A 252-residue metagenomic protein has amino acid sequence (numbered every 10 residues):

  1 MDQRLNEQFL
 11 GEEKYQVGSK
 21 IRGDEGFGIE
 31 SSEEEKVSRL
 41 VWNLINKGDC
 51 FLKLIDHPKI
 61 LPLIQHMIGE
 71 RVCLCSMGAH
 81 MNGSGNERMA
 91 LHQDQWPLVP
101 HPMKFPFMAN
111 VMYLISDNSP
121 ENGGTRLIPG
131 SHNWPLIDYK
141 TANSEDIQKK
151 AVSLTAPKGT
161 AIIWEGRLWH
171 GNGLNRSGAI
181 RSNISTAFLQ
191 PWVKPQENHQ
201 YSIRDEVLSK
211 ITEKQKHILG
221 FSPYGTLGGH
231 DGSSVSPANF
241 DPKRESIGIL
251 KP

Functional and structural regions predicted by a protein language model:
M1-L91, P97-L98: Non-heme Fe(II)-dependent double-stranded beta-helix
P62-L63, R88-T155, V193-I203: Catalytic core of non-heme Fe(II) oxygenases with the double-stranded beta-helix
C73, F105-F107, G178-I180: A short, structural micro-pattern
C73-S76, R126-L127, I163-W164: A structural signal for short, well-ordered beta-strand segments and their strand-loop junctions that often border
S76-A79, V111-Y113, I184-F188: A structural signal for short, well-ordered beta-strand segments
M77-A79, G130, G166-L168: Short, well-ordered beta-to-alpha junction loops that form the rim of enzyme active sites and present histidine/acidic
G83, I115-D117, F188-Q190: Non-catalytic surface loops within mature trypsin-like serine protease
W134-Y139, N143-I163, R167-L168, G173-P252: Conserved double-stranded beta-helix
